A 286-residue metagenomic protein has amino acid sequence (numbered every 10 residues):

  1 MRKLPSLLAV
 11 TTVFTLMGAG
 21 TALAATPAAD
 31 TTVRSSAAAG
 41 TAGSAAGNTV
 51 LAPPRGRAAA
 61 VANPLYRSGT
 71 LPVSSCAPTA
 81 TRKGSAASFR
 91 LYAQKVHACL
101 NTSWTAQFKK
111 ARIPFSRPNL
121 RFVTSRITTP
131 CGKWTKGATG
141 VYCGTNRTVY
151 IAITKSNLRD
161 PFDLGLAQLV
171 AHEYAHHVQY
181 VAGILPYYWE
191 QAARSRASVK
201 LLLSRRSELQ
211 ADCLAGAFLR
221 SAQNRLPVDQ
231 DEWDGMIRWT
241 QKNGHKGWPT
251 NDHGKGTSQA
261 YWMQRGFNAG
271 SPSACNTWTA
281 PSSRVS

Functional and structural regions predicted by a protein language model:
M1-A29: Secretory targeting and sorting signals
L7, L23-A24, L91-T145, R205: Auxiliary, metal-adjacent structural segments of Zn-dependent hydrolase domains
A19-A86, S198: N-terminal low-complexity, Pro/Thr-rich disordered segments that flank secretion/membrane-targeting signals
A60-A62, Y66, N243-S286: Pan-zinc metallopeptidase signature
W104, Q168-V181, D212: Active-site recognition of the HExxH zinc-binding catalytic motif
P130-L164, Y180: Active-site scaffold of zinc-dependent metalloenzymes
Y174-E190, Q223: Catalytic Zn2+-binding segment of zinc metalloproteases
A197-N224: Post-HExxH zinc-binding segment in Zn-dependent metallohydrolases
